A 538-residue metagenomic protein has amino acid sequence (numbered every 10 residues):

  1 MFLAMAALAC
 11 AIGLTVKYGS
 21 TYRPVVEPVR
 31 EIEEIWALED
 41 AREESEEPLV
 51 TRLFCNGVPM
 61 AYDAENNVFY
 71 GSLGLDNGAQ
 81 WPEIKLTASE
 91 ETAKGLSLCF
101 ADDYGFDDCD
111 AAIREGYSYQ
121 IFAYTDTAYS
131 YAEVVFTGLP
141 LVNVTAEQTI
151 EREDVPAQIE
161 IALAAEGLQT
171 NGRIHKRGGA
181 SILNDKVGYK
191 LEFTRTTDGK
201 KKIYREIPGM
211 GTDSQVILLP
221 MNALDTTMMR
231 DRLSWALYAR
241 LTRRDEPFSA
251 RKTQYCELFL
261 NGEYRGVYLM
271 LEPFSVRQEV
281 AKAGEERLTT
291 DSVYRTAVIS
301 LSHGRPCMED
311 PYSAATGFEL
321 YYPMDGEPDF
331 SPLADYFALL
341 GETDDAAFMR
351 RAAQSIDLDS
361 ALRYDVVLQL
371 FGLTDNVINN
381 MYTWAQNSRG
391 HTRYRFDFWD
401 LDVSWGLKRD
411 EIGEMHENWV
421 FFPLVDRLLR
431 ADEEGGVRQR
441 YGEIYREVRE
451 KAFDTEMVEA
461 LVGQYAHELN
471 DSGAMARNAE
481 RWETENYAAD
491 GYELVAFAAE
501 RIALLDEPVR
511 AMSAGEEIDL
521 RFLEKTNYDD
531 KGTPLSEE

Functional and structural regions predicted by a protein language model:
F2-K17: Hydrophobic membrane-insertion alpha-helices, especially the h-region of bacterial N-terminal signal peptides
S20-E115, Y124-S130: Predominantly extracytoplasmic/ectodomain segments of secreted and cell-surface proteins
E33-E44, R114-H175: N-terminal module-boundary/linker segments of secreted carbohydrate-active enzymes
T92-L96, L241-C256: Short, well-structured beta-strand/strand-turn elements
G172, F330-S331, A338-I378, W384-Q386 (+1 more regions): Middle-to-C-terminal accessory/interaction subdomains
K190-E192, Q215-P220, M228, E257-F259 (+5 more regions): Structural recognition of the beta-strand scaffold that forms the well-ordered cores of secreted hydrolase catalytic
T197-D198, E206, G211-N222, P247-S249 (+1 more regions): Internal "kinase-insert"/substrate-recognition segments embedded within catalytic cores of ATP-dependent enzymes
L224-P247: A conserved alpha-helical element in kinase catalytic cores
